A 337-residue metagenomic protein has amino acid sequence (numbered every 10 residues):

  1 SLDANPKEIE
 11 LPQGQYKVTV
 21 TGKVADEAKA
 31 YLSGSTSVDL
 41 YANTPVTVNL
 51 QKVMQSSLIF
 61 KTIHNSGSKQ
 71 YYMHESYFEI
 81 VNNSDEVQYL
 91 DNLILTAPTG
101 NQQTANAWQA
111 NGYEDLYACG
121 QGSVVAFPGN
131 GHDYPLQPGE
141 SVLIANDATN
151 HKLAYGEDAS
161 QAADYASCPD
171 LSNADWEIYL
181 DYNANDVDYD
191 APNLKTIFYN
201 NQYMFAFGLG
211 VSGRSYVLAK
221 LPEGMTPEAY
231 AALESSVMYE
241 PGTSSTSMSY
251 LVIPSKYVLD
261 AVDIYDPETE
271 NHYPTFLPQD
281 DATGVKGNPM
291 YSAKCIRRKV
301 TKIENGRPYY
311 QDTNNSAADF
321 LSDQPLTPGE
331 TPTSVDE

Functional and structural regions predicted by a protein language model:
A4-L11: Short, surface-exposed beta-strand/beta-hairpin micro-motifs centered on an aromatic residue
L11-V20: A short tyrosine-centered beta-strand micro-motif
T21-A25, K29-S76, V81-D85, N92-T96 (+2 more regions): Intrinsically disordered, low-complexity linkers and terminal tails enriched in Ser/Thr/Pro/Gly with interspersed basic
